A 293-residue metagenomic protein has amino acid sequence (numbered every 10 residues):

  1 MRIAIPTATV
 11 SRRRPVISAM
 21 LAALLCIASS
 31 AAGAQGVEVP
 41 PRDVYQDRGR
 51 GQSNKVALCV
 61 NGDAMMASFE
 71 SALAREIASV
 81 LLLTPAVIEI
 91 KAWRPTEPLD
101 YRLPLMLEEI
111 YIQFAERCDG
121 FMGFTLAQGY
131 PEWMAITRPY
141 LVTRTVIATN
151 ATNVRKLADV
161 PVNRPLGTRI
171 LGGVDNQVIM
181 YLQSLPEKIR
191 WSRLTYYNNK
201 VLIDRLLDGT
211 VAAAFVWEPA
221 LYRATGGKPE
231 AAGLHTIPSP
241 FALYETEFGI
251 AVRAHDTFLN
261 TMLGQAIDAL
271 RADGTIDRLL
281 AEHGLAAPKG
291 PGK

Functional and structural regions predicted by a protein language model:
S18-A28: Bacterial N-terminal signal peptides
Q35-F124: Extracytoplasmic small-molecule ligand-binding "clamshell" domains of the periplasmic binding protein/Venus flytrap
G51-A67, L157-N176: Short loop->beta-strand "edge-of-pocket" segments that line small-molecule binding or catalytic clefts across diverse
K55, L141-A148, P219, G226-D268 (+1 more regions): Periplasmic-binding protein-like
A74-A92, T137-R138, L171-Y197, T225-E230 (+2 more regions): Ligand-binding cleft/hinge of the Venus flytrap
I77, M106, I110-F114, V160 (+3 more regions): Hydrophobic residues within well-ordered alpha-helices
Y111-A115, G120-E132, Q177-M180, L207-Y244: A ligand-binding cleft/hinge motif common to bilobed small-molecule-binding domains
R138-Y140, T149-L166: Flexible hinge/capping segments at coil-to-helix
